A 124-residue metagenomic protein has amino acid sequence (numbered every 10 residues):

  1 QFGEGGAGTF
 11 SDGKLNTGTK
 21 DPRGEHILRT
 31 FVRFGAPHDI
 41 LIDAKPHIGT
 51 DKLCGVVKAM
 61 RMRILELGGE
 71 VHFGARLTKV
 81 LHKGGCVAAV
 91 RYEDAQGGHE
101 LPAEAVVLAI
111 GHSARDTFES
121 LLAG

Functional and structural regions predicted by a protein language model:
Q1-G124: Residues forming the flavin
